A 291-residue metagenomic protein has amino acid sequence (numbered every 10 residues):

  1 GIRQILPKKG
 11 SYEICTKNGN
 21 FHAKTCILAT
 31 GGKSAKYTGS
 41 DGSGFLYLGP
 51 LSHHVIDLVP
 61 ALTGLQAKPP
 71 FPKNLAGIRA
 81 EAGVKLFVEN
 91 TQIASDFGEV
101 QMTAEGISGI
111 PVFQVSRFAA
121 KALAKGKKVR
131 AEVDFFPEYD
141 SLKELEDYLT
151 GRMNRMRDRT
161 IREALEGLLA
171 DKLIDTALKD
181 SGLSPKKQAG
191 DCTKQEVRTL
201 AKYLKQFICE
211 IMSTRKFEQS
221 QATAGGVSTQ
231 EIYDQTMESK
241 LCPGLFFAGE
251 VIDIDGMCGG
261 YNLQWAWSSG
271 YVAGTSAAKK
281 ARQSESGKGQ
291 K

Functional and structural regions predicted by a protein language model:
G1-Y12: A conserved short coil-to-beta-strand element within the FAD-binding core of flavoproteins
T16-T25, S95-F97: Core beta-strand elements of the Rossmann-like FAD/NAD(P) dinucleotide-binding domain in flavoenzyme oxidoreductases
F21, T25-F71: Glycine-rich loop(s) and the adjacent beta-strand/alpha-helix scaffold that form part
G32-L51, I254-R282: A conserved FAD-binding loop/helix module that cradles the flavin
S34-A35, G64, T103, S108 (+2 more regions): Glycine-rich phosphate/pyrophosphate-binding beta-alpha loops
H53-V59, Q66-D191: An anion/pyrophosphate-binding glycine-rich loop and adjacent beta-alpha core in soluble alpha-beta enzymes
I174-D255: A glycine-rich dinucleotide-binding beta-alpha-beta segment and adjacent secondary-structure elements that constitute
